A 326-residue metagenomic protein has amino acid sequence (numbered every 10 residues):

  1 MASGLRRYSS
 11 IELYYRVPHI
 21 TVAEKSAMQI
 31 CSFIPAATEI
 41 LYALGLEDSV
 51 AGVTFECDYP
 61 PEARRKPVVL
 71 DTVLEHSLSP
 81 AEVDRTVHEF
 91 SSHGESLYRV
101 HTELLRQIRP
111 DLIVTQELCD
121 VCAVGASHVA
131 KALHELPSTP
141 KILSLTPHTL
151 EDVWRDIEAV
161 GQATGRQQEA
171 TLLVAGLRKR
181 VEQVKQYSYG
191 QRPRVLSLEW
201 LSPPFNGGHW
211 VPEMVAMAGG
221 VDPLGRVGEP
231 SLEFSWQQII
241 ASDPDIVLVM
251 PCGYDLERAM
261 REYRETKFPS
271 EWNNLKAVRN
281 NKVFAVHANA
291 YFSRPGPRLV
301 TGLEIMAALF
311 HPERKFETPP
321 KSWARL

Functional and structural regions predicted by a protein language model:
M1-A27: N-terminal amphipathic/basic-hydrophobic helices that include classical n-h-c signal peptides and signal-anchor
I20-L326: N-terminal ligand-binding lobe of clamshell/alpha-beta domains
